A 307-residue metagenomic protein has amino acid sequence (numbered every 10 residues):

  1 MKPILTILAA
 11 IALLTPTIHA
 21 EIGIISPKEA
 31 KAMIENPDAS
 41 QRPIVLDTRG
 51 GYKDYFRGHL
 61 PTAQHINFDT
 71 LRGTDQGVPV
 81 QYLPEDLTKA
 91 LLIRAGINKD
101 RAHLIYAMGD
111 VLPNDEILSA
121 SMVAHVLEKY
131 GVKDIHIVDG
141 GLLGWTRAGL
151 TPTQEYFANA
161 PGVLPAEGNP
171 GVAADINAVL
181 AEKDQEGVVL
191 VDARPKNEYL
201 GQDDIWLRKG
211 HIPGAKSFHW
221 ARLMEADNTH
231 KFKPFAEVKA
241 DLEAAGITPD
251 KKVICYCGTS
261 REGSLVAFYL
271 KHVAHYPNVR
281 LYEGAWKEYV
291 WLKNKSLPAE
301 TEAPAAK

Functional and structural regions predicted by a protein language model:
M1-I4: Positively charged n-region of N-terminal signal peptides that target proteins for export
T6-P16: Bacterial N-terminal signal peptides
A20-I44, G50-V189, A193, N197-K307: Rhodanese-like catalytic fold shared by cysteine-dependent sulfurtransferases and DSP/PTP-type phosphatases
